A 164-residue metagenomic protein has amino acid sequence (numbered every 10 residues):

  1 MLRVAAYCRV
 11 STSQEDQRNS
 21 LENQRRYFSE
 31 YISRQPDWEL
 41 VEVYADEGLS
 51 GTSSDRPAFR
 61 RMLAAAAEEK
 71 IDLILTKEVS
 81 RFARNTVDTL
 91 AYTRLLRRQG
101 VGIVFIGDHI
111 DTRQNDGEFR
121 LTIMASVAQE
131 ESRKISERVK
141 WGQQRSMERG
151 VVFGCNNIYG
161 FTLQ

Functional and structural regions predicted by a protein language model:
M1-S146: Short, structured surface patches at the beginning of a domain
R145-I158: Charged, gly/pro-enriched flexible loop segments at helix/strand junctions
F161: N-terminal cationic and glycine-rich segments that engage phosphates or anionic surfaces
